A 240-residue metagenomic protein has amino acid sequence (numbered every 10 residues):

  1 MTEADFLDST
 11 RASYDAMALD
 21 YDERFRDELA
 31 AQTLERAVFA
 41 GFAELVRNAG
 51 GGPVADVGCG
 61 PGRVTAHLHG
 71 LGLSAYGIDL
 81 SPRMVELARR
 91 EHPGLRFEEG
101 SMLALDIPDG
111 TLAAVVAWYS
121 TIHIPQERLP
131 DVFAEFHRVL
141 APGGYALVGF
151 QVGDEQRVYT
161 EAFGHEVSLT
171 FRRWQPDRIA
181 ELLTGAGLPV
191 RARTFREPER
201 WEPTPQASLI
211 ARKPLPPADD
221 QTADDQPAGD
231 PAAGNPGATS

Functional and structural regions predicted by a protein language model:
M1-A49, D154, E197: Conserved class I S-adenosyl-L-methionine
G52-V57, P61-A104: Class I SAM-dependent methyltransferase SAM/SAH-binding core
L103-V115: A short acidic, Gly/Pro-enriched loop at the edge of an enzyme's catalytic core that lines a small-molecule cofactor
P130-P142: A short glycine-rich, Lys/Arg-flanked "PGG" loop and its adjoining helix->strand segment in the class I
G143-F150: Conserved beta-strand signature within the Rossmann-like core of class I S-adenosyl-L-methionine
V152-T170: Short, glycine-/aromatic-enriched active-site segment of Class I SAM-dependent methyltransferases
F171-A186: Short alpha-helix
E197-D220: Core SAM-dependent methyltransferase catalytic element
